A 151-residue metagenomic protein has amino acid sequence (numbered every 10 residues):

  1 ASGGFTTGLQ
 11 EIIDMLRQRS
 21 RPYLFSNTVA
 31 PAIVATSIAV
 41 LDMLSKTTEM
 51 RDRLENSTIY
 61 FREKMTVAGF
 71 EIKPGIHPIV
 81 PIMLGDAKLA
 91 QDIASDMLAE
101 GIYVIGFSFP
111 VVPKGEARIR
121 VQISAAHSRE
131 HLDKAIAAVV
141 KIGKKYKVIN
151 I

Functional and structural regions predicted by a protein language model:
A1, L16-V29: Active-site PLP-lysine loop of aminotransferase-like
A1-M15: Active-site PLP attachment segment
F5, F70-I72, P110-P113: Replace "in large, NTP-powered and nucleic-acid-processing enzymes" with "in large, NTP-powered factors and other
T7, P81-M83, Q122-S124: Short hydrophobic/aromatic beta-strand micro-patches that form the beta-sheet surface supporting nucleotide- or nucleic
Q10, A30, F109-V111: Short, ordered loop/turn segments at secondary-structure junctions
P31, I38-Y103: Conserved PLP-dependent catalytic core of the aminotransferase class-I/II
A99-Y103, V111-I151: PLP-dependent enzyme catalytic core of the Aspartate aminotransferase-like
